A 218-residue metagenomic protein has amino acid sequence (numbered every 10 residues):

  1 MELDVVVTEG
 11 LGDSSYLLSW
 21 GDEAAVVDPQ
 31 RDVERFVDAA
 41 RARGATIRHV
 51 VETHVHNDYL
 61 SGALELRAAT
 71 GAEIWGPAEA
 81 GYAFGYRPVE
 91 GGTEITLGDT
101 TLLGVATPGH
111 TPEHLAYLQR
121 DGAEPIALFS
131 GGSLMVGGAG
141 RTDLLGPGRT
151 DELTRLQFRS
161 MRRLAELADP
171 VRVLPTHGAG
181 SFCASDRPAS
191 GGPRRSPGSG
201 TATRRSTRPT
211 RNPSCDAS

Functional and structural regions predicted by a protein language model:
M1-T46, Y117-G131, G137: Conserved beta-strand hairpin/beta-sheet module of binuclear metal-dependent hydrolase folds, prominently
E2-D4, T46, E73, T101-L103 (+1 more regions): Conserved beta-strand segments of alpha/beta enzyme cores
T8-G10, P108-T111: A short catalytic or substrate-binding loop motif that flags glycine-/basic-rich loops and adjacent residues that bind
A24, T101, T111-A217: Metallo-beta-lactamase
V26-V27, I47-H56, W75-E79, T107-G109 (+2 more regions): Active-site neighborhood of phospho(di)ester-bond hydrolases with catalytic His/Asp-centered motifs
R31-W75: Active-site metal-binding motif and surrounding structural segment of the metallo-beta-lactamase
D38, G62-E65, R87-P88, T142 (+1 more regions): Short amphipathic alpha-helical segments
A63, A68, A72-I74, E79-Y82 (+3 more regions): Hydrophobic, small-residue-rich alpha-helical packing segments that form membrane-like cores
